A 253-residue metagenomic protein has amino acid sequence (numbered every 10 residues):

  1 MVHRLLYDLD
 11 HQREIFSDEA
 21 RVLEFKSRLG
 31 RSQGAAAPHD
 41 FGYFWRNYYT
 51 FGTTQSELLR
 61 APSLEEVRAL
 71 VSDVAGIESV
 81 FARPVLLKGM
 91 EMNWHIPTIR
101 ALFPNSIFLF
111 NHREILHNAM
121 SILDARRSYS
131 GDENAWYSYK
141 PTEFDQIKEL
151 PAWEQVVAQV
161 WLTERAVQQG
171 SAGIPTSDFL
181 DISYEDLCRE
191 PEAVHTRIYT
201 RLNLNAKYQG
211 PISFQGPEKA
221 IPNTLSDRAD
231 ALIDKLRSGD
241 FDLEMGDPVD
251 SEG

Functional and structural regions predicted by a protein language model:
V2-L86, M245: PAPS-dependent sulfation machinery
H3-R4, W94-I96, L116-S121, C188-P191: Short catalytic/ligand-binding loop motif for oxyanion handling, primarily in non-cytosolic enzymes, centered on
P62-A69, K88-E91, Q155-T163, E190: Soluble or luminal CAZymes and related metallo-dependent hydrolases
E78, R100, S171-P175: N-terminal cationic-hydrophobic initiation segments that often serve targeting/anchoring roles
P84-K88, D181-S183: Short catalytic-loop micro-motif centered on adjacent basic/acidic residues
K88-M90, I99-D124: Conserved phosphate-donor/acceptor-positioning beta-strand/loop module used by diverse small-molecule
L123-G253: PAPS-dependent sulfotransferases, especially Golgi type II membrane carbohydrate sulfotransferases
